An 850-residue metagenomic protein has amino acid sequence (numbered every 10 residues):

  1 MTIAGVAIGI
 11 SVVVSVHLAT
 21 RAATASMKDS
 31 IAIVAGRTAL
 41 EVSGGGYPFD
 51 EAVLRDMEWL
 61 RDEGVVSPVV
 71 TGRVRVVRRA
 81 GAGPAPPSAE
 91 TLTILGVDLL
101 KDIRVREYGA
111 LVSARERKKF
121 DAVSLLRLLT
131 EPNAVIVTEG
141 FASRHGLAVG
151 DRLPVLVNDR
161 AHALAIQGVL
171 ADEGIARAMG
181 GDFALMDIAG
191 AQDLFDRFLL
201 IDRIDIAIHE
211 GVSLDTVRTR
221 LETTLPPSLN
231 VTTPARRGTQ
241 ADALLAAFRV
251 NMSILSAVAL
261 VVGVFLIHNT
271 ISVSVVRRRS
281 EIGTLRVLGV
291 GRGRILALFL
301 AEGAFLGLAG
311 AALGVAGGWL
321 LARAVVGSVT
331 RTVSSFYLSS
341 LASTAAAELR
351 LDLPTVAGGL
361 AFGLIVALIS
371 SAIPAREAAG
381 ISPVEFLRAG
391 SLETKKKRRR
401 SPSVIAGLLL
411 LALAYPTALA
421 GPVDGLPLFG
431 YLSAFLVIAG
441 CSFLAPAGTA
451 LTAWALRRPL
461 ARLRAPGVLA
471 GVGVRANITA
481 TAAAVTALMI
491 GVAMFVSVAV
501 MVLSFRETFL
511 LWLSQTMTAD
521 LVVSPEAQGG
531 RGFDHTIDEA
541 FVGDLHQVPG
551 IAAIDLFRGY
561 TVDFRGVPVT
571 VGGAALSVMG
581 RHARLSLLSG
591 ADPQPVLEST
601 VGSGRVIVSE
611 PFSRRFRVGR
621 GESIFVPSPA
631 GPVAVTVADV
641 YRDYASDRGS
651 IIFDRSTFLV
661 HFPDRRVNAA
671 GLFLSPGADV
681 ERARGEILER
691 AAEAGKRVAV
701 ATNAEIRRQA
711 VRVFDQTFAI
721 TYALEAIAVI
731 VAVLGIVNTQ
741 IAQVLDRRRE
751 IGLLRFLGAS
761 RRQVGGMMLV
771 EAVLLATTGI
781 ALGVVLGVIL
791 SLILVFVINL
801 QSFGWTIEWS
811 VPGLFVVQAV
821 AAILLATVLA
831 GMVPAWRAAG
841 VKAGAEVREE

Functional and structural regions predicted by a protein language model:
M1, A241, S256, F265-G307 (+4 more regions): Interfacial "coupling" helices/loops that link adjacent transmembrane helices in transporter permeases
T2-L99, R104, A122-E131, S143 (+9 more regions): Hydrophobic, regular-secondary-structure patches
I10-R37, E51, L321-V333, T417 (+3 more regions): Alpha-helical transmembrane segments
M27, T224-V261, V276, L298 (+7 more regions): Peri-transmembrane interface segments
V74-V77, E90-L229, G559-V601, I607-A701: Basic-flanked hydrophobic alpha-helices used for secretion and membrane insertion
R220, A247-V250, D352-P374, T394-M489 (+3 more regions): Alpha-helical transmembrane segments, especially those used as permease/efflux helices and single-pass anchors
N269-I271, F305-S340, P354-G380, L408-P422 (+4 more regions): Small-residue-rich transmembrane alpha-helices
G380-K395, W836-E850: Short cytosolic juxtamembrane segments of multi-pass membrane proteins
